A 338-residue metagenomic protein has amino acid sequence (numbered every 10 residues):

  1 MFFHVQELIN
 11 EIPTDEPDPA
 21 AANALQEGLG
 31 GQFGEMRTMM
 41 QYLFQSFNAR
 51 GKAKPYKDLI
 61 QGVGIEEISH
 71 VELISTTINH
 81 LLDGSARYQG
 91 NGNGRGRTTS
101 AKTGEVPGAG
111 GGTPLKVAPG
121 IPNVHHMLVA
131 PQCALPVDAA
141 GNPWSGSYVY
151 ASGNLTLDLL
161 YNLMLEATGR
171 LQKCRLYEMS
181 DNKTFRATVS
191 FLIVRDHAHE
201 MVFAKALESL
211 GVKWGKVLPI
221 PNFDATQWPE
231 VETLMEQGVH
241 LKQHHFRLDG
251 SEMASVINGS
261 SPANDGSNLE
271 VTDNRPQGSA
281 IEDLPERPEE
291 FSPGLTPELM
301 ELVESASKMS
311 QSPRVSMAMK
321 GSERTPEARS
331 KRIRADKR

Functional and structural regions predicted by a protein language model:
M1-R338: Non-heme di-metal
